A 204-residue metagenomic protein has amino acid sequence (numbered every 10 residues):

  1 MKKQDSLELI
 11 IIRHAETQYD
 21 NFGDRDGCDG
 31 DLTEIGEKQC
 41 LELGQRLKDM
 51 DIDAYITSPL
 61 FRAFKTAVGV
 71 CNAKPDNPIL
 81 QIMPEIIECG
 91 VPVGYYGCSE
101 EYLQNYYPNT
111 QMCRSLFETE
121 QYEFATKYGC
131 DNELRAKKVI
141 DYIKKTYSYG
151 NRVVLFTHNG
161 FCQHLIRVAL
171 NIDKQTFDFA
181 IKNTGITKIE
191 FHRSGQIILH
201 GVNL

Functional and structural regions predicted by a protein language model:
M1-D53, V68-N72, Y149, S194-L204: An N-terminal RHG(E/S)-centered segment typical of histidine phosphatases
M1-E8, N72, I87-N109, K145 (+2 more regions): Acidic, low-complexity terminal tails and accessory targeting/binding regions of phosphate-metabolizing enzymes
D26-I35, E123-C130, D178-A180: Active-site metal-coordination segments of metallo-dependent hydrolases
L41-K48, E133-K145, I166: Generic structural signal for well-ordered alpha-helical scaffold segments
L41-S115: Phosphate-coordination/substrate-recognition cap region in phosphate-metabolizing enzymes
T57-S58, L134, F156-T157: Short beta-strand scaffold positions
Y107-D131: Short glycine/proline- and acidic residue-enriched helix-loop micro-motifs that form flexible lids or anion-recognition
H158-Q163: GST superfamily/GST-like fold recognition
